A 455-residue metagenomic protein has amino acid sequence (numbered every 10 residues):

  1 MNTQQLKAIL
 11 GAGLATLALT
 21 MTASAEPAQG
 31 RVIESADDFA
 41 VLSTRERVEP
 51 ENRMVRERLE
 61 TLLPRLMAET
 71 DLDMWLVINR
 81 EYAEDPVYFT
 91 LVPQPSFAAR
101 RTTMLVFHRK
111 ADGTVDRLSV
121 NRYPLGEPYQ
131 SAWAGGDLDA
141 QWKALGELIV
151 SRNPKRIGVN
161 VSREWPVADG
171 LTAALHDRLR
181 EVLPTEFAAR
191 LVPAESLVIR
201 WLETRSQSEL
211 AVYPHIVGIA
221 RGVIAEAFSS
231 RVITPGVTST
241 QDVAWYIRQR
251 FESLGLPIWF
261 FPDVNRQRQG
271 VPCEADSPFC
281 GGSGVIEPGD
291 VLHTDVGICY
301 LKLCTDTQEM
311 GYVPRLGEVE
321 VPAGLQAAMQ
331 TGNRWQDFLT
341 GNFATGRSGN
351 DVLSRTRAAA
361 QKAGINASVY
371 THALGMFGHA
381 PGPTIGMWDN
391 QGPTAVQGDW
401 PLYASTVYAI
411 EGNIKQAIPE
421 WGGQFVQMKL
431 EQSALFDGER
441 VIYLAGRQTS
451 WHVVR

Functional and structural regions predicted by a protein language model:
M1-L6: N-terminal secretory signal peptides that target proteins for export/translocation
K7-A8, G375: Intrinsic structural disorder/low-complexity segments
A8-G11, K415: Short amphipathic alpha-helical "recognition" segments used for binding
G11-T20: Bacterial N-terminal signal peptides
E26-R455: Active-site neighborhoods and metal-handling regions in enzymes and metal-associated proteins
